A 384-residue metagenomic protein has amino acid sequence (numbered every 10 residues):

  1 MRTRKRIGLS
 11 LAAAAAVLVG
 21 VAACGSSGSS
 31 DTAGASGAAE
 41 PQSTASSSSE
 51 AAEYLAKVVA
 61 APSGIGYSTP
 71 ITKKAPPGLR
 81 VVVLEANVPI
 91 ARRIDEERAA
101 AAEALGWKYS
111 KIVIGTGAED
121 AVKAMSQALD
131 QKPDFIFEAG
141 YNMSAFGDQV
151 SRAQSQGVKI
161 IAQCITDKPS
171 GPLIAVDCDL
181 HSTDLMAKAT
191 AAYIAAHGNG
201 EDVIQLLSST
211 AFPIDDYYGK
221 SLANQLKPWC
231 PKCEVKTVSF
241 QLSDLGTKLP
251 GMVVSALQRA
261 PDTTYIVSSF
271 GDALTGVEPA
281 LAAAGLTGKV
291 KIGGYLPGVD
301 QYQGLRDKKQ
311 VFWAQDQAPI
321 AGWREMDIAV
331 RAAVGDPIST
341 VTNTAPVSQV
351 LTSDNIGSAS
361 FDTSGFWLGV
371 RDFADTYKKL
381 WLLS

Functional and structural regions predicted by a protein language model:
M1-A22: Sec-dependent bacterial lipoprotein signal peptides
V21-S36: Bacterial lipoprotein signal-peptidase II cleavage site
A39-G78, W229, R324-S384: Hinge/cleft segment of the Venus flytrap/periplasmic-binding protein
P41-E97, S110-K123, Q127, Q131 (+3 more regions): Extracytoplasmic "Venus flytrap"
P62, G66-Y67, A121, V176-V203 (+4 more regions): Hydrophobic alpha-helical segments within soluble ligand-binding/sensing domains
R80-A86, R98-A100, L185-T237, A329-D362: An alpha-beta-alpha
I136-S155, L222, L242-G304: Hydrophobic alpha-helical
S144-L185, V299-G304, V311, L351: Flexible loop/hinge segments that line or gate small-molecule binding clefts
